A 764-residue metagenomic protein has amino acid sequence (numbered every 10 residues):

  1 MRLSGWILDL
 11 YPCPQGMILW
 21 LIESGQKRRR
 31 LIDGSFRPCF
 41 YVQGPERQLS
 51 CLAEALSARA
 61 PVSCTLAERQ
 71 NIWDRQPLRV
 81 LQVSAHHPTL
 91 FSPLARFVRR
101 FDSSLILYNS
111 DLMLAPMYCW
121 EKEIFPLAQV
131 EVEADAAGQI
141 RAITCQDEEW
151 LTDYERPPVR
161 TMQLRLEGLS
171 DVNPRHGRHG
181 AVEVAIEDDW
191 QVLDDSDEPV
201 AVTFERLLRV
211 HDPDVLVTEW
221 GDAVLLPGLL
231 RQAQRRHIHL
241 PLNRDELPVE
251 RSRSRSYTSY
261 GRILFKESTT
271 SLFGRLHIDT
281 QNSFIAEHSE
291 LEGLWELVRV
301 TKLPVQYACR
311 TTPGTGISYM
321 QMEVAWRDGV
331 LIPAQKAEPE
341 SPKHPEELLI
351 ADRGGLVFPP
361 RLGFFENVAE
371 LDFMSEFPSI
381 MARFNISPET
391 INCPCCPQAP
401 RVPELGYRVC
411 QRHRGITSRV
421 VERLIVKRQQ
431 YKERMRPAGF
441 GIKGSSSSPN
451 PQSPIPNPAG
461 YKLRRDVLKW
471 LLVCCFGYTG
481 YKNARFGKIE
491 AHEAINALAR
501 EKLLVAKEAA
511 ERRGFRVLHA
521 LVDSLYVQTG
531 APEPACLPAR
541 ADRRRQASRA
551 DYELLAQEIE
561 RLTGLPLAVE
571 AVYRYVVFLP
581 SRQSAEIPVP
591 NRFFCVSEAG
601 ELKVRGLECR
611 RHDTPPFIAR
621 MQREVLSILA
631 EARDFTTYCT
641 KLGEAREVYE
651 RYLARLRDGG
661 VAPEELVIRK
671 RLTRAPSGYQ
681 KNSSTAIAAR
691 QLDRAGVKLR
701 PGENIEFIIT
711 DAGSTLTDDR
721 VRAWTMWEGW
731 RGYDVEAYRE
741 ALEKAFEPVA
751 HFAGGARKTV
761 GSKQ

Functional and structural regions predicted by a protein language model:
M1-H211, Q234, I238-P241, S283 (+9 more regions): DnaQ-like (DEDDh/DEDDy) 3′-5′ exonuclease domain used for proofreading and 3′-end trimming on nucleic acids
I18-L21, P304-C393, K443, S447 (+6 more regions): DNA-dependent DNA polymerase catalytic subunits
W20, W220-G221, G460-Y481: Core structural elements
P174, E219-Q232, I380-A382, Q528-A531 (+1 more regions): A short acidic (Asp/Glu
V184-W190, Y478-A497: Gly-rich Lys/Arg/Thr-decorated short loops/hinges at beta-loop-alpha junctions or inter-strand turns that position
I186-E187, V215-T311, T315-S318, L471: Metal-dependent phosphoesterase core characteristic of DEDDh/y 3'-5' exonuclease domains
D214-G221, L518-H519, Y526: Short glycine-rich phosphate-binding loop at a beta-alpha junction
